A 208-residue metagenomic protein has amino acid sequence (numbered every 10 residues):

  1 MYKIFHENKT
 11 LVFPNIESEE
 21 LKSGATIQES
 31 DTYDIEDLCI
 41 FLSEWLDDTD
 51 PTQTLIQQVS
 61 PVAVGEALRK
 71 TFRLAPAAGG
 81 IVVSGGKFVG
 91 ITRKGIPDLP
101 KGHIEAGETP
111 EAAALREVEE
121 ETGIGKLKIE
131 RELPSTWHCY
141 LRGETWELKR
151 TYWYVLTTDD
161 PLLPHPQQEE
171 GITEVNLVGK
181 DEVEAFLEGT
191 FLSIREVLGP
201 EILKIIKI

Functional and structural regions predicted by a protein language model:
M1, A77, K149-W153: Short hydrophobic/aromatic beta-strand or adjacent loop that forms the aromatic wall/cage of a ligand/substrate-binding
Y2-I4, N15-Q28, I96, Q167-I208: Nudix hydrolase/Nudix homology domain
F5-Q53: Extended, hydrophobic interaction surfaces within ordered domains
L21, I27-Q28, V83-E119, I124: Conserved Nudix-box catalytic region and its N-terminal flanking loop in Nudix hydrolases and closely related
I35-G79: Acidic, metal-coordinating catalytic segment for phosphate/diphosphate chemistry, firing primarily on the Nudix
G79, K87, E174: Conserved beta-strand and immediately adjacent loop positions that scaffold enzyme active sites
V82-G85, L156-T158: Active-site beta-strand termini and strand-to-loop segments that position acidic
H103-I194: Unchanged
